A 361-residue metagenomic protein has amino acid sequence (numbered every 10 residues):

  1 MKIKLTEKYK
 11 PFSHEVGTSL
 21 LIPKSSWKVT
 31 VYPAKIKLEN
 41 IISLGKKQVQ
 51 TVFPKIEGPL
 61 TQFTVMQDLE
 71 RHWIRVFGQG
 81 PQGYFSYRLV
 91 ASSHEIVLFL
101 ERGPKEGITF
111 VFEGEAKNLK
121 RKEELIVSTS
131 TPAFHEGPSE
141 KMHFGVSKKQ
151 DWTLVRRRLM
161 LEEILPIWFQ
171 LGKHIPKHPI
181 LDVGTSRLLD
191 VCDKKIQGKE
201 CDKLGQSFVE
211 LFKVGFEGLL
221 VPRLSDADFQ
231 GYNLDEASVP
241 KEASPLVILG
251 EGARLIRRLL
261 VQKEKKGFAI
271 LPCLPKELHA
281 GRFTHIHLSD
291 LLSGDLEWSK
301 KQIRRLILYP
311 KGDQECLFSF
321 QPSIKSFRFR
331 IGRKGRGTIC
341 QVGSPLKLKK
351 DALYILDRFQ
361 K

Functional and structural regions predicted by a protein language model:
M1-T109, G114-E115, L188, C192 (+3 more regions): Non-catalytic C-terminal accessory modules of carbohydrate-active enzymes
T61-V65, E70-L181: Non-catalytic protein-protein interaction scaffold segments in large eukaryotic complex-forming proteins
I167, G172-D193, K203, S207: Amphipathic, small/basic residue-rich leader segments at the start of a protein or domain
